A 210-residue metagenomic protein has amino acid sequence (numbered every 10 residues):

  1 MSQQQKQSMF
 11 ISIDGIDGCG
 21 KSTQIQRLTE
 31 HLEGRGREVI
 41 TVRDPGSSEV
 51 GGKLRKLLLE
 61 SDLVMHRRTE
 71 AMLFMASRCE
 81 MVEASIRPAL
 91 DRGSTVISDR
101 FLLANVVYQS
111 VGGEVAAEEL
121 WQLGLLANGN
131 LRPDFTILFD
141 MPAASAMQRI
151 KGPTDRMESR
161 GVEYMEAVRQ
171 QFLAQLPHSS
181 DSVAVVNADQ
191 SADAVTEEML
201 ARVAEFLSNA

Functional and structural regions predicted by a protein language model:
S2-K6, T29, A144-A210: NTP-dependent small-molecule kinase module
F10: Walker A (P-loop) ATP-phosphate-binding motif of ABC ATPase nucleotide-binding domains
I13: Hydrophobic anchor at the beta1->P-loop junction of P-loop NTPases
G18: Walker A (P-loop) phosphate-binding loop of P-loop NTPases
K21: Conserved lysine of the Walker
Q24: Hydrophobic positions on the alpha1 helix immediately C-terminal to the Walker A/P-loop
H31, R37-N128: ATP-dependent small-molecule kinase phosphotransfer cores that center on conserved nucleotide phosphate-binding segments
R100, N105-Q170: A glycine- and Lys/Arg-enriched "phosphate-lid" helix/loop adjacent to the NTP-binding pocket of small-molecule kinases
